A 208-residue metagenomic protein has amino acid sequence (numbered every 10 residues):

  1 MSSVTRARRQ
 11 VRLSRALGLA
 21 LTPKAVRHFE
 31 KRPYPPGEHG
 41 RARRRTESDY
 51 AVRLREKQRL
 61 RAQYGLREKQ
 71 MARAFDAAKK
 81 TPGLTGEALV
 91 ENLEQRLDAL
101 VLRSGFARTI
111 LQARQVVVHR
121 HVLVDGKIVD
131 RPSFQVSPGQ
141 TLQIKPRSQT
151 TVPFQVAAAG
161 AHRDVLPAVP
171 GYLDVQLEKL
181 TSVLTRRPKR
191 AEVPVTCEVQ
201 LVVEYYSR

Functional and structural regions predicted by a protein language model:
M1-S104, R131-R208: Ferredoxin-like alpha/beta domains used as RNA- or RNAP-binding modules
R103, T109-Q112: Internal active-site segments that recognize and position negatively charged phosphoryl groups and nucleotide moieties
R103, V118-H119: The C-terminal cap of the DNA-recognition helix in HTH/winged-HTH DNA-binding domains, marking the helix-to-coil
I110, V116-V117, V136: Short, well-ordered loop/turn sites that connect or cap secondary structure elements
V116, K127-I128, V199: Residue-level detector of alpha-helical recognition elements and their boundaries
H121-V122, K127, R147: Short, surface-exposed secondary-structure boundary micro-motifs
